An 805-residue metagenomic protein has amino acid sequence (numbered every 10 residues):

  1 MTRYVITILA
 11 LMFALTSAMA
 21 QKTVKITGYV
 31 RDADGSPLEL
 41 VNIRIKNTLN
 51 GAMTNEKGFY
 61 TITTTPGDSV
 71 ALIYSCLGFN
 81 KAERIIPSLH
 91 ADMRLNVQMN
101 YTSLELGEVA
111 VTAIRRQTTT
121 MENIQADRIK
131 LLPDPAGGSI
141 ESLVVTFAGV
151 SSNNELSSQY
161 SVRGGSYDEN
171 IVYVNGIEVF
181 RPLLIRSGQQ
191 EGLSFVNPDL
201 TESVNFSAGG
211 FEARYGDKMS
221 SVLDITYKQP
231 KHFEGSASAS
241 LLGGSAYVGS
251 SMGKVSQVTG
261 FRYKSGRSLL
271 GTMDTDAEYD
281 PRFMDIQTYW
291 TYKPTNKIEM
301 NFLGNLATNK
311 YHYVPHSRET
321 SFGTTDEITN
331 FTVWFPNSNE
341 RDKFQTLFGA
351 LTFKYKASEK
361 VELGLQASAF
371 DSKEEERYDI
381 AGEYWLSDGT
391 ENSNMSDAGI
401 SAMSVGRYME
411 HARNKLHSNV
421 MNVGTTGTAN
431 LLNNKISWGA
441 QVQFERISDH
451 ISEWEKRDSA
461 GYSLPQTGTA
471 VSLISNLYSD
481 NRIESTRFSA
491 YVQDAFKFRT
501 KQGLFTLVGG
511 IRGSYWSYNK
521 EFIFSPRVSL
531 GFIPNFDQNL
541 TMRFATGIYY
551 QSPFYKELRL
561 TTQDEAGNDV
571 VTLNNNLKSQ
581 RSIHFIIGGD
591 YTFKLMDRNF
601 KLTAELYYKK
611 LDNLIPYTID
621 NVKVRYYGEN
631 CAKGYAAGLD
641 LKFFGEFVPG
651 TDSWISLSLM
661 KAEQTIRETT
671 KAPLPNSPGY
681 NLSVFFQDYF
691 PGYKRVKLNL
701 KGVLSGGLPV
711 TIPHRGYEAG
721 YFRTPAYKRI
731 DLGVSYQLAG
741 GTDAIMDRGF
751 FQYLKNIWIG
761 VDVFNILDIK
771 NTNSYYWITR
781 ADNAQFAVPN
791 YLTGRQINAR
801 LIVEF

Functional and structural regions predicted by a protein language model:
Y29-D34, V41-K46, A71, S75-N80 (+3 more regions): Short, acidic, small-residue-rich periplasmic hinge/interaction motif at the N-terminus of Gram-negative outer-membrane
N80, M93, R116-N170, G176-F211 (+2 more regions): Periplasmic N-terminal accessory/gating domains of Gram-negative outer-membrane beta-barrel systems
S236, S240-Y263, D276-H316, E340-A369: Transmembrane beta-barrel wall of Gram-negative outer-membrane proteins
K293-T308, N339-N519, T603-L606, W654: Face-selective signature of the C-terminal outer-membrane beta-barrel domain
G364-S368, N576-N630, Y635, I759-D762: Membrane-embedded beta-barrel scaffold of Gram-negative outer-membrane proteins
K497-G503, Y607-K610, Y627-I712, I802: Gram-negative outer-membrane beta-barrel transporters
N535-F585, L606-Y626, K701-R715, K770-S774: Surface-exposed extracellular loop regions of Gram-negative outer-membrane beta-barrel proteins, predominantly
S653, L704-T711, Y736-F805: C-terminal beta-signal and adjacent terminal beta-strands/loops of Gram-negative outer-membrane beta-barrel proteins
